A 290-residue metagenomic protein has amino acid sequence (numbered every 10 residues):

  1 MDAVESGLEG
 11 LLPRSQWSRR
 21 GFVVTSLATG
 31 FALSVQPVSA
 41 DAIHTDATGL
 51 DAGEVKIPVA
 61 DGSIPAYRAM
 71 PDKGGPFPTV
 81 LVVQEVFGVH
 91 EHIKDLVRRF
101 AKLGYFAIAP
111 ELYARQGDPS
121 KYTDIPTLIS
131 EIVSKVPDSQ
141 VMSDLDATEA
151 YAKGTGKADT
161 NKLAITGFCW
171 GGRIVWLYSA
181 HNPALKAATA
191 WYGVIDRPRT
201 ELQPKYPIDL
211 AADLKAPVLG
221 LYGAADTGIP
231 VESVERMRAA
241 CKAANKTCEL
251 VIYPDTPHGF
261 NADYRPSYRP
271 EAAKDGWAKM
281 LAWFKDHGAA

Functional and structural regions predicted by a protein language model:
M1-W17: N-terminal secretory signal peptides
Q16-V24, G30-T45: N-terminal twin-arginine translocation
D41-D72: N-terminal cap/lid segment of alpha/beta-hydrolase-fold proteins
P76-E85: Short beta-strand element of the alpha/beta-hydrolase
T123-A164, A289: Gly/Ser-rich "nucleophile elbow"/oxyanion-hole loop immediately N-terminal to the catalytic nucleophile in hydrolases
A147-P207: Primarily recognizes the serine-hydrolase "nucleophile elbow" in alpha/beta-hydrolase and SGNH/GDSL folds
L214, G220-Y222: Short beta-strand/loop motif that positions the catalytic acidic residue of the alpha/beta-hydrolase fold
N245-A290: C-terminal catalytic histidine-bearing segment of alpha/beta-hydrolase fold enzymes
